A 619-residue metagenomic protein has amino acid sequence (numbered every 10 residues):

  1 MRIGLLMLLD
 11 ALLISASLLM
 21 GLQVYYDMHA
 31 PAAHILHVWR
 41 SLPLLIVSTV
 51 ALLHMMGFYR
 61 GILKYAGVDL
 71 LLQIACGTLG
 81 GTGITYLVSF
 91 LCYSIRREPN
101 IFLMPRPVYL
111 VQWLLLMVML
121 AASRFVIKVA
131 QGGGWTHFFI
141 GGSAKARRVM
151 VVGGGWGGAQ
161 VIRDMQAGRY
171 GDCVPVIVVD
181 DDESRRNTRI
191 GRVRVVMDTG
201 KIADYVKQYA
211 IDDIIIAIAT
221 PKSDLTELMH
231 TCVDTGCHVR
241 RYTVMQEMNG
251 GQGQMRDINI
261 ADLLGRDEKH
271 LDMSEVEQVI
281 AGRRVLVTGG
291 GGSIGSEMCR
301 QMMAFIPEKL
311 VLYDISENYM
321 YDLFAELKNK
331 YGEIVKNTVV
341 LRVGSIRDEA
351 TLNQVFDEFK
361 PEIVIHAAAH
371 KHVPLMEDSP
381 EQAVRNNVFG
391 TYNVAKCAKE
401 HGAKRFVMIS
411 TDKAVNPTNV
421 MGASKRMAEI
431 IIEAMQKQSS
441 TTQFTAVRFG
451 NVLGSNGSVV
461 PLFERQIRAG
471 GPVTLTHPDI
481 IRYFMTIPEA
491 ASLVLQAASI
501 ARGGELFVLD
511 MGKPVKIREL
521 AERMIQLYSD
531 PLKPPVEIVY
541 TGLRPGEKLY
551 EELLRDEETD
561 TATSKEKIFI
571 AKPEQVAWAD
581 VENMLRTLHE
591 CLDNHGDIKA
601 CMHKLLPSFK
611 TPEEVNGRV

Functional and structural regions predicted by a protein language model:
M1-K145, V149, Y170-C173, R186: Signature of alpha-helical transmembrane segments in polytopic membrane proteins
L19, M28-A30, I46, A130-M248 (+4 more regions): A solvent-exposed beta-alpha-beta segment
T199, L225-R284, K399: Flexible, Lys/Arg-rich cytosolic regulatory linkers and terminal tails that connect or flank
V206, A210-D212, P307-E308, F356 (+3 more regions): Proline-aspartate-enriched helix->loop->beta-strand connector
S223-Y242, K309-S316, E358, I363 (+1 more regions): NAD(P)-cofactor binding segment of oxidoreductase domains
G253-A261, G265-K360: N-terminal Rossmann/SDR dinucleotide-binding element
E277-V279, A434-V619: Strand-loop microenvironment adjacent to phosphate/nucleotide-handling motifs in alpha/beta enzyme folds
H366, H370-E429, A434-M435: Conserved Rossmann-fold NAD(P)-dependent oxidoreductase catalytic core, especially the SDR/UDP-sugar
